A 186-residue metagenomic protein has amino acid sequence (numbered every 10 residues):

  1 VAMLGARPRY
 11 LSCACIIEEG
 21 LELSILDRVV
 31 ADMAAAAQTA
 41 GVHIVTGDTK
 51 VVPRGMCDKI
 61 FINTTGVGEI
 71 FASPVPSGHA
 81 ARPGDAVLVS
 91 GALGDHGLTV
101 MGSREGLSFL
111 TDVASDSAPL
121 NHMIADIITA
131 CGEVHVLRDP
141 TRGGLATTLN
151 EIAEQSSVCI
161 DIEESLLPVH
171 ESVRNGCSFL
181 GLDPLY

Functional and structural regions predicted by a protein language model:
V1-Y186: Helix-biased detector of long, well-ordered alpha-helical tracts
